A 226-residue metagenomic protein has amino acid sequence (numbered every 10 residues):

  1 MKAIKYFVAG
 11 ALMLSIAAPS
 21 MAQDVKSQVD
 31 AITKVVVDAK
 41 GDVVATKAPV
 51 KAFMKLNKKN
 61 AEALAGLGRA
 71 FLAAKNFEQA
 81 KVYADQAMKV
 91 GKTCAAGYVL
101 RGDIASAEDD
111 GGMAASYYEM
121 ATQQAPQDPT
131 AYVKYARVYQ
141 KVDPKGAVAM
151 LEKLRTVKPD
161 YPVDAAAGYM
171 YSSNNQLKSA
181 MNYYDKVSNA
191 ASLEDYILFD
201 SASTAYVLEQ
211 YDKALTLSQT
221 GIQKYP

Functional and structural regions predicted by a protein language model:
K2, V8, L12, P19-D85 (+1 more regions): N-terminal leader/linker segments that initiate helical-solenoid repeat arrays
D42-V43, F77, G111, P144-K145 (+2 more regions): TPR-repeat structural position
K58, K92, P126, K158-P159 (+2 more regions): Short coil turns that delineate tetratricopeptide repeat
A63, G97, A131, V163-D164 (+1 more regions): TPR alpha-solenoid repeat register
G66, L100, K134-R137, A166-Y169 (+1 more regions): Canonical tetratricopeptide repeat
A73-A74, A107-E108, R137-V142, S173-N174 (+1 more regions): Register position in tetratricopeptide repeats
